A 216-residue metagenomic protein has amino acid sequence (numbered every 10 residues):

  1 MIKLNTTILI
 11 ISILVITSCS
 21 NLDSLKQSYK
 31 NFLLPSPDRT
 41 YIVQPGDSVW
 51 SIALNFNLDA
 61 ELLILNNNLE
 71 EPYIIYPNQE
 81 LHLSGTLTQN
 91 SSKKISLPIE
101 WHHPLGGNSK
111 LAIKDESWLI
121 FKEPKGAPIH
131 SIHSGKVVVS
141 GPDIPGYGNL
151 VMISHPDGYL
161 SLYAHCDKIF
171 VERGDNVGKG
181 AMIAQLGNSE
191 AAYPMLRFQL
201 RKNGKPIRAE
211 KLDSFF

Functional and structural regions predicted by a protein language model:
I16-S18: C-terminal motif of bacterial Sec signal peptides marking the signal peptidase cleavage site
S20-I42, S51-K93, G178: Extracellular LysM carbohydrate-binding repeats and other cell-envelope/extracellular binding modules
N68-L69, Y159-G180: Short histidine-centered loop motifs in beta-beta connectors
P77, H130-V137, V171-Q185: Short, well-structured beta-strand-loop connectors
L105-S131: Short glycine/threonine/proline-enriched tight-turn/helix- or strand-capping micro-motif at secondary-structure
L119-K122, N149-P156, R197-L200: Short, acidic/hydrophobic/Gly-rich beta-strand patch recurrent on exposed beta strands that often constitutes part
H133-D167: Zn2+-dependent peptidoglycan hydrolase active-site motif and core
V151, D175-F216: Conserved, short, structured surface segments that act as functional micro-motifs
